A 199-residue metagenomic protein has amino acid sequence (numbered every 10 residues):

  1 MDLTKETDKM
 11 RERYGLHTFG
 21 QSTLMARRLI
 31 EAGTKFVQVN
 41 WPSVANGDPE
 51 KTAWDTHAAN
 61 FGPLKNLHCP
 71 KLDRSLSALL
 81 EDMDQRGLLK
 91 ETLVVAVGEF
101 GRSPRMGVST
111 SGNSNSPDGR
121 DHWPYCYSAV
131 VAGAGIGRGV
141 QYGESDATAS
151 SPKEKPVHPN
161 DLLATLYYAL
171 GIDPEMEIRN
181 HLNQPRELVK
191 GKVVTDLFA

Functional and structural regions predicted by a protein language model:
M1-A199: Ligand-binding pockets and gating/stacking loops
